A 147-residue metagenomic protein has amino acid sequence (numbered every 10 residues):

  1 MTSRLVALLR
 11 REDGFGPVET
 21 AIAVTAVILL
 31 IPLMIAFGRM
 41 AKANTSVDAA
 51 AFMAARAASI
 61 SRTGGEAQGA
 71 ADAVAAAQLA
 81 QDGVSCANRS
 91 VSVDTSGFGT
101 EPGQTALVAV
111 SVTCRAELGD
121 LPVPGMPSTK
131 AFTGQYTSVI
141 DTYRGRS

Functional and structural regions predicted by a protein language model:
M1-A73: Alpha-helical assembly-interface signal, strongest on the long, hydrophobic N-terminal helix that forms
T2-S3, I60, G64-S147: Short, conserved structural patches
